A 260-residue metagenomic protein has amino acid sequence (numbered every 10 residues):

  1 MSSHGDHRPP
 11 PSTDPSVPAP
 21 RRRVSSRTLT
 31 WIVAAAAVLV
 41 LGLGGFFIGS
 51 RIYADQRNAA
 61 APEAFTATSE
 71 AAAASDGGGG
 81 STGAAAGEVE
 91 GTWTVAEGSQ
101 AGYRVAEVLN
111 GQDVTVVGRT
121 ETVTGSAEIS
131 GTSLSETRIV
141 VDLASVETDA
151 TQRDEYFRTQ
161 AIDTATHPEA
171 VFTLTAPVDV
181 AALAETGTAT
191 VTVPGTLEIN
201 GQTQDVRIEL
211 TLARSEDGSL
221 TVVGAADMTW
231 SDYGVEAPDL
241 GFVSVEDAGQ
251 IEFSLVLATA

Functional and structural regions predicted by a protein language model:
S2-A260: Low-complexity, acidic/polar, glycine-enriched regions of mature
